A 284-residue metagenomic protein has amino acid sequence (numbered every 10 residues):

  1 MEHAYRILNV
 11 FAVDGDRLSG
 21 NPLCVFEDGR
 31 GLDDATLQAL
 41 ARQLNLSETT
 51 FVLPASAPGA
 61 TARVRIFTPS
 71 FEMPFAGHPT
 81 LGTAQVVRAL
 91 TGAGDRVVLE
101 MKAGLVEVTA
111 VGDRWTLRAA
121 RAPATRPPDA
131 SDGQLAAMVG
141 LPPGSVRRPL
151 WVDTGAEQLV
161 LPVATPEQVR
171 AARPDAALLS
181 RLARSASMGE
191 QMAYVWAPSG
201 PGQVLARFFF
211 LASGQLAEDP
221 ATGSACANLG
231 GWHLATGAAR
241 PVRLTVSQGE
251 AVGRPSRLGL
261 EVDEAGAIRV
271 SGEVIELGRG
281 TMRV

Functional and structural regions predicted by a protein language model:
M1-S19: N-terminal, positively charged, Ser/Thr/Ala/Gly-biased leader segments that form transit/presequence-like amphipathic
L18-S19, L46, F75-A76, D153 (+1 more regions): Alpha-helical architecture
N21-P22, A156-Q158, E190-M192: Short, surface-exposed beta-edge/turn micro-motifs
N21-P22, D219-N228: Conserved phosphate/anionic-ligand binding catalytic regions in large, soluble enzymes, centered on
L23, R30-L37, R42-T68, M73: Acidic/His- and Gly-rich active-site-bordering loop/insert found across diverse amide/peptide-bond hydrolases
S47-R63, L178-Q215, L244-I268: Conserved phosphate-donor
A60, F67-A183, A225, L229 (+1 more regions): Acidic, low-complexity central loop/insert segments
F71-P74, S213-P220: Short pre-catalytic strand/loop immediately N-terminal to key active-site residues, enriched for Gly-Thr
